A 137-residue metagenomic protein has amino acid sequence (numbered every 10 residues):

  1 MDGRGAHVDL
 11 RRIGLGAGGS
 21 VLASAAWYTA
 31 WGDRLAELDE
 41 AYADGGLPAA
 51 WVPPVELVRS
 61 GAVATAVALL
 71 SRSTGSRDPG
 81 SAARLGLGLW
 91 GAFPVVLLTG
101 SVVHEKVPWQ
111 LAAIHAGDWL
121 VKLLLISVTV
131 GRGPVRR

Functional and structural regions predicted by a protein language model:
M1-R137: Juxtamembrane/disordered regions of integral membrane proteins
